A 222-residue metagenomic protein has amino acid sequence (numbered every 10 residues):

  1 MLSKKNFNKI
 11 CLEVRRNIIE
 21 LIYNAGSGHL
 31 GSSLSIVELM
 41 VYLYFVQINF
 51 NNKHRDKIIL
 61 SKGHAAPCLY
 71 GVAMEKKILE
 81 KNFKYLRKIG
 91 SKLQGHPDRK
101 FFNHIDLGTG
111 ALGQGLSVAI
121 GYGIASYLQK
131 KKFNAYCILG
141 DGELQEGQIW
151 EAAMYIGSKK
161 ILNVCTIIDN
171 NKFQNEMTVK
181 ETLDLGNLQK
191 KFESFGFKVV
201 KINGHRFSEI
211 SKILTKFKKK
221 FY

Functional and structural regions predicted by a protein language model:
M1-N6: Non-catalytic, mobile gating and regulatory segments of ester bond hydrolases
I10, V14-I18, S32-I36, A65 (+5 more regions): General structural feature for long, well-ordered alpha-helical segments within catalytic domains of soluble enzymes
I10-S27, D169-N171: N-terminal capping segment at the start of a domain
C11, H29, E75, Q145 (+1 more regions): Charged, low-complexity surface patches
I18-L21, S33-S158: Cofactor-binding active-site loop characterized by glycine-rich and histidine/acidic residues
I19, Y23, G140, K172 (+1 more regions): A broad detector of the eukaryotic-type serine/threonine protein kinase catalytic domain
A25-G26, T109, L139-G140, I168 (+1 more regions): Short glycine-centered, acidic/aromatic-flanked micro-motifs in structured strand/loop junctions that mark active-site
L79, K88-K100, V118, Y122-I124 (+2 more regions): Thiamine diphosphate
